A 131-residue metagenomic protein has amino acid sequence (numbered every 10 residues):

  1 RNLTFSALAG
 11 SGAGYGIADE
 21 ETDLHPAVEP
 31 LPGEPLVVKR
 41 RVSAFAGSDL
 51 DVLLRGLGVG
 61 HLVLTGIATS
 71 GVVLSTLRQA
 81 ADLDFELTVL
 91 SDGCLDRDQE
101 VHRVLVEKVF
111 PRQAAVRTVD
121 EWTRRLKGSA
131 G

Functional and structural regions predicted by a protein language model:
R1-V59: Active-site alpha/beta core segments
N2-L8, A81-D82, V104-K108: Short, hinge-like loop/turn segments at secondary-structure boundaries
G60, E86, A115: Residue-level detector of anion-binding/catalytic polar loops
V63-I67, D84-Q99: A short glycine-rich beta-strand->turn/loop micro-motif centered on a GG-aromatic cluster
D96-F110: Active-site-proximal loop->helix
P111-G131: A charged, well-structured terminal subsegment
